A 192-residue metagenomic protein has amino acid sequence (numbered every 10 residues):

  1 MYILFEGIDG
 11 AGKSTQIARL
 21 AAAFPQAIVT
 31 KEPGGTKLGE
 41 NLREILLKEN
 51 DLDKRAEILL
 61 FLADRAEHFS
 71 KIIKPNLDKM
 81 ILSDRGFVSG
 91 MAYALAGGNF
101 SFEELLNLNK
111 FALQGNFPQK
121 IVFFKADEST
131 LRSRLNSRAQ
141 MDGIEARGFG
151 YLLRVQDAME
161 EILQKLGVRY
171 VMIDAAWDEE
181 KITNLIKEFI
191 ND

Functional and structural regions predicted by a protein language model:
M1-L60, K74, K120, Q164-K165 (+2 more regions): Glycine-rich phosphate-binding loop of ATP-dependent small-molecule kinases
E6-I8, G86-F87, M91-A92, D127 (+1 more regions): Anionic group-transfer/hydrolysis microenvironments
T30-L113: ATP-dependent small-molecule kinase phosphotransfer cores that center on conserved nucleotide phosphate-binding segments
H68-N76, K120-S129, E160-R169: Noncatalytic linker/hinge segments flanking ATPase motor cores
S83-D84, F123-F124, M172: Short beta-strand segments at enzyme active-site cores
M91-D157: A glycine- and Lys/Arg-enriched "phosphate-lid" helix/loop adjacent to the NTP-binding pocket of small-molecule kinases
S129-D192: NTP-dependent small-molecule kinase module
